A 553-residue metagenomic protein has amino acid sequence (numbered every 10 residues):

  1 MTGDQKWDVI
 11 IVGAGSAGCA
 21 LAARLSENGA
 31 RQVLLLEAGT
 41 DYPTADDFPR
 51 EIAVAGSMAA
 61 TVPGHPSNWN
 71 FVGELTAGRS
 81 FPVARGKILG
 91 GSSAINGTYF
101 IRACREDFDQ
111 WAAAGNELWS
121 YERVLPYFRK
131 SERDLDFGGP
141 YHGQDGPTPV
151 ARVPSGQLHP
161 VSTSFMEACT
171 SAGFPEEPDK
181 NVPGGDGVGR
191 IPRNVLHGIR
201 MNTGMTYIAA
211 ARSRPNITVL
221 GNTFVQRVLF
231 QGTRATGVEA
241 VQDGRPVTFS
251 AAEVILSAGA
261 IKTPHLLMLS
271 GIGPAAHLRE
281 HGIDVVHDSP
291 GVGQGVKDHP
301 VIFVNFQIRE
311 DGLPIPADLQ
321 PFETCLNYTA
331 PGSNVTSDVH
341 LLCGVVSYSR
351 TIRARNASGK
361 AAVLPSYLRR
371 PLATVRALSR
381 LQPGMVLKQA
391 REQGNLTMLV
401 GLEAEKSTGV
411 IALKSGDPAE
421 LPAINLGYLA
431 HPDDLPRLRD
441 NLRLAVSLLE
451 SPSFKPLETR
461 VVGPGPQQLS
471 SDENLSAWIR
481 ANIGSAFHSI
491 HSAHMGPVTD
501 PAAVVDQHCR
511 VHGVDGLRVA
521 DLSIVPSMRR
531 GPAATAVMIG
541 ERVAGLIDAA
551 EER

Functional and structural regions predicted by a protein language model:
M1-R553: N-terminal redox-cofactor-binding region of secreted/periplasmic oxidoreductases
